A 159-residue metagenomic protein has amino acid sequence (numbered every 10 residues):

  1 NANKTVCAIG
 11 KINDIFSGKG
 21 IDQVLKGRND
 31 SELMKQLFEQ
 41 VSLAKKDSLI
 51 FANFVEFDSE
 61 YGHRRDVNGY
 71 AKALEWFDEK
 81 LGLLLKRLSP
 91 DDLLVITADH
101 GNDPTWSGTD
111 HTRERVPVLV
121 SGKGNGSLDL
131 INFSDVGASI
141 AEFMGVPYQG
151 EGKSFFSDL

Functional and structural regions predicted by a protein language model:
N1-L159: Feature captures the catalytic ectodomains and active-site-proximal regions of enzymes that hydrolyze or transfer
